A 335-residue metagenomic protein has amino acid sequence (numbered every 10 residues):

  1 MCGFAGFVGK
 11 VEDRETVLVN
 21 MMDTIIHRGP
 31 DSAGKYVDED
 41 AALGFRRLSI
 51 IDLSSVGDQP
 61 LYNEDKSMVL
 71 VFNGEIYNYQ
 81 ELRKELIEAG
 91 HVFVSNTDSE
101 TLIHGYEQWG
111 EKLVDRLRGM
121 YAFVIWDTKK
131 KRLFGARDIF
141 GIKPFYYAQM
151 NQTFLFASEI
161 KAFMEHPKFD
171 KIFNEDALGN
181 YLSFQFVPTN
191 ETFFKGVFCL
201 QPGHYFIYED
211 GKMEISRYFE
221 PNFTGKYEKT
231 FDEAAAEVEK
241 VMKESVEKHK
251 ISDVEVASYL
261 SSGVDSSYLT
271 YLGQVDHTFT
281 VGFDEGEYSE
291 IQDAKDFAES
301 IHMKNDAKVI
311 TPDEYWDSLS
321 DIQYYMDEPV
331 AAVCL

Functional and structural regions predicted by a protein language model:
M1-E75, H104-N222, K243-E247, T270-L272: N-terminal glutamine amidotransferase
F4, V8-V19, E85-E88, T128-F154 (+1 more regions): ATP-dependent adenylate-handling active sites, centered on carboxylate activation for C-N bond formation
S55-D65, R83-N96: Diglycine-centered glycine-rich loop/turn motifs
N73-E75, T97, S261-S262, S266: Ser/Thr-glycine-rich phosphate-binding loops at phosphate-binding pockets of nucleotides, nucleotide cofactors
L86-V94, E111-L113, E165-I172, E191 (+2 more regions): Short, polar/flexible loop-turn hinges at active-site or ligand-entry regions and domain interfaces
N96-E100, E233: Helix-loop-helix
D98-S99, R118-M120, E175, I291 (+1 more regions): Conserved glycosyltransferase catalytic-site signature
